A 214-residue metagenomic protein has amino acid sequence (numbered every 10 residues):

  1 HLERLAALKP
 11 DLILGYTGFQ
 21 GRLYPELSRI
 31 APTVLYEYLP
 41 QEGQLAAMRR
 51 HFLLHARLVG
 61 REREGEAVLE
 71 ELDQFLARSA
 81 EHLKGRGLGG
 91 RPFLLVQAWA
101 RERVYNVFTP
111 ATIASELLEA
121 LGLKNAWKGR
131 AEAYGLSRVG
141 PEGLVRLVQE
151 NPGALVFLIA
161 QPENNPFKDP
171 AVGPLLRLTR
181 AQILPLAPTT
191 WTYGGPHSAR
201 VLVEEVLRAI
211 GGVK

Functional and structural regions predicted by a protein language model:
H1-L2, A131-G143: Short helix-initiation/N-cap motifs at beta->coil->alpha
R4-G15, P32, L144-V156: Proline-aspartate-enriched helix->loop->beta-strand connector
L12-Y16, V34-L35, F93-V96, A126 (+2 more regions): Structural recognition of the beta-strand scaffold that forms the well-ordered cores of secreted hydrolase catalytic
L23, I30-A100, T192-K214: Extracytoplasmic substrate-binding proteins
P25-L35, P166-P174: Ligand-binding "clamshell"
R29-A31, L121, L178-T179: Short, structured coil segments at secondary-structure junctions
A46-L53, Q149-K214: Structured C-terminal subdomain patch of bacterial secreted/periplasmic proteins
A111-G135: His/Asp/Glu-enriched short active-site or ligand-binding loop at hydrolase and phosphoryl-transfer sites
